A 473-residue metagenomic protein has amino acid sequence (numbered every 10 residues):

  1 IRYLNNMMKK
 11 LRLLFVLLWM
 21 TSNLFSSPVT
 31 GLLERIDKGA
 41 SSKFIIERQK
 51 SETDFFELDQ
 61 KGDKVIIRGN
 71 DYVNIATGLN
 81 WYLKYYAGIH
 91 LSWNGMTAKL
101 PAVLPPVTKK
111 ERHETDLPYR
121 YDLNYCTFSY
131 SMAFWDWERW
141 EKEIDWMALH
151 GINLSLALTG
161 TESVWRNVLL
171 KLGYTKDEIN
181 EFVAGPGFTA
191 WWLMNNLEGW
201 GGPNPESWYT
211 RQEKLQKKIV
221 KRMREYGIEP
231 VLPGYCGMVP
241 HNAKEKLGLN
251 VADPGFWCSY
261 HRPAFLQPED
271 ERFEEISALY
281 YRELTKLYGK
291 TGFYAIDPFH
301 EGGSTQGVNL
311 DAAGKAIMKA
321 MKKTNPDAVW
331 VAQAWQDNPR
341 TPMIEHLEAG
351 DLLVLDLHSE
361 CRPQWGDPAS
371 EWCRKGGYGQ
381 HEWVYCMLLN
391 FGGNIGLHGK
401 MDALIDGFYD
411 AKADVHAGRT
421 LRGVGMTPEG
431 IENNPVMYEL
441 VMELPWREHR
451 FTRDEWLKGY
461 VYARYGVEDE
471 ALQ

Functional and structural regions predicted by a protein language model:
I1-M7: Short, Lys/Arg-enriched N-terminal segments with co-localized hydrophobic residues within the first ~10-30 amino acids
K9-V16: Sec-dependent signal peptide recognition, specifically the positively charged N-region followed immediately by
F25-L117: Contiguous, structured surface segment used for ligand recognition
K64-G69, S129-A133, E206-S207: Second-shell loop/turn segments in exported
H90, N94-L104, L123-T127, A148 (+2 more regions): Catalytic-core regions of glycoside hydrolase
L117-D136, M147: Active-site-adjacent substrate/metal-binding segments within catalytic domains of carbohydrate-active enzymes
